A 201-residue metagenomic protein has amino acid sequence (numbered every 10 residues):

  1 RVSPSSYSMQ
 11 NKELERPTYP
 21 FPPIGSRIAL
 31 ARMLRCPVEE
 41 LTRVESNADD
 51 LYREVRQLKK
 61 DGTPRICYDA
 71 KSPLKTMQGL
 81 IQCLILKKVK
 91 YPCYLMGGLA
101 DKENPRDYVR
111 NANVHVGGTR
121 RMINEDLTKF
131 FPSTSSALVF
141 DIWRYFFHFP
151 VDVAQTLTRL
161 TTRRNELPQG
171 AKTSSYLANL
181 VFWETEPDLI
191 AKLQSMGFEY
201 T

Functional and structural regions predicted by a protein language model:
R1, T18-Y19, R27, E39 (+5 more regions): Localized chelating/binding microdomains that coordinate divalent metal ions or stabilize phosphate-bearing
R1-K59: Non-catalytic, polymerase-adjacent accessory regions of viral genome-replication enzymes
I24-S26, L30-V38, L84, V89-Y91 (+2 more regions): N-terminal low-complexity, intrinsically disordered segments
T42-V44, R56, Y94-G97, Q155-L157: Short coil/turn segments at secondary-structure boundaries
R53-Q78, A100, R159-N179: Short, conserved non-catalytic motifs in the polymerase core
L74-N124, K129, S175: Active-site-proximal segment of RNA-dependent polymerases
V114-T201: Conserved polymerase palm-domain catalytic core
